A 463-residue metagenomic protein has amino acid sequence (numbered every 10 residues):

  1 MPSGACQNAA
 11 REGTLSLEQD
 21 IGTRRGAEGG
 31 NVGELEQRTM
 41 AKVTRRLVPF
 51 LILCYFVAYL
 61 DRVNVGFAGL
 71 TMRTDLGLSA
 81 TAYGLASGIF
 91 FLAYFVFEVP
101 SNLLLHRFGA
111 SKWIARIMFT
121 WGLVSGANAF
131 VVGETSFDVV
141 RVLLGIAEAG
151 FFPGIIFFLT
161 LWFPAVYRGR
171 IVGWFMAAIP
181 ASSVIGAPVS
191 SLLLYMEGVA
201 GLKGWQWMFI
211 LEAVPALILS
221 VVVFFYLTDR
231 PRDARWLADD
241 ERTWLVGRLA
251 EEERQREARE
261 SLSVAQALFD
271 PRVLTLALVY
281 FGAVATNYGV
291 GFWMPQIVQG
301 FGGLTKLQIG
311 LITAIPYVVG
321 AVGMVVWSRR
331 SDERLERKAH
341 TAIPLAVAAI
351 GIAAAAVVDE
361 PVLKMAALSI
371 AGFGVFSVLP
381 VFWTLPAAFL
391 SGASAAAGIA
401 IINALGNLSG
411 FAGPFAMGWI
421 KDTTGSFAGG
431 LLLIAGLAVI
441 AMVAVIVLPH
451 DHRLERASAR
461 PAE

Functional and structural regions predicted by a protein language model:
V65-G66, A265-M324, L379, W383: Extracytoplasmic gate region of multi-pass secondary transporters
G77, G109, F130-S136, A147 (+4 more regions): Helix-breaking motifs and short loop linkers at transmembrane-helix boundaries and internal kinks in secondary membrane
V96-T135: Conserved MFS/SLC helix-loop-helix module at the cytosolic interface between two early adjacent transmembrane helices
H106-M118, D332-L345: Cytoplasmic membrane-interface "Motif A"-like loop-to-helix N-cap segments of 12-TM Major Facilitator Superfamily
V140-A177: Cytoplasmic helix-loop-helix junction between adjacent transmembrane helices in 12-TM secondary transporters
V172-L194, P215-A216, N403-G413: Glycine-rich segments within core transmembrane alpha-helices of 12-TM secondary carriers
L335-L385: C-terminal transmembrane helical hairpin of 12-TM major facilitator-type secondary transporters
F389-T424: A late C-terminal transmembrane helix in Major Facilitator Superfamily
